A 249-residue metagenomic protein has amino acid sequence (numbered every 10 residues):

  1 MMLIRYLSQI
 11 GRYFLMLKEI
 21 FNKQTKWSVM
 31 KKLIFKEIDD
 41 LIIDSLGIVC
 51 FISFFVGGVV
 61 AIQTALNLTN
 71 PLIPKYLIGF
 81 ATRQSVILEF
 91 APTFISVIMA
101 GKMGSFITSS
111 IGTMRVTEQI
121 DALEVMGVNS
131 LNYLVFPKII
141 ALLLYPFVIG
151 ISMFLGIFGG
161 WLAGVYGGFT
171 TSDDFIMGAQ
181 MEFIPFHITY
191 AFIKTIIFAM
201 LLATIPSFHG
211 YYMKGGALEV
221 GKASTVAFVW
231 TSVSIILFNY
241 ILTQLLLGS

Functional and structural regions predicted by a protein language model:
M1-I34, H209: Short, membrane-interfacial amphipathic segments enriched in basic
I42, L46, C50, F90 (+4 more regions): Selective transmembrane-helix segments that form parts of the transport pathway or gating/packing helices in multipass
I42-F94, I98: Active-site cofactor/substrate anionic-group-binding motifs, chiefly glycine- and Lys/Arg-rich phosphate-binding loops
I52-F55, S96, F136-G167, I197 (+3 more regions): Hydrophobic alpha-helical transmembrane segments that constitute the membrane-spanning cores of multi-pass membrane
Q63-I87, F154-I196, M200, T204-A223 (+1 more regions): Membrane-interfacial helix-loop-helix connectors in multipass membrane proteins
V97-D121, K138: Membrane-cytosol interface at the C-terminal ends of specific transmembrane alpha-helices in multi-pass membrane
T113-V135, V220: Short cytoplasmic-facing helical segments at TM-TM junctions of multi-pass membrane proteins
V220, V226-Q244: Final/C-terminal transmembrane alpha-helix of multipass membrane proteins
